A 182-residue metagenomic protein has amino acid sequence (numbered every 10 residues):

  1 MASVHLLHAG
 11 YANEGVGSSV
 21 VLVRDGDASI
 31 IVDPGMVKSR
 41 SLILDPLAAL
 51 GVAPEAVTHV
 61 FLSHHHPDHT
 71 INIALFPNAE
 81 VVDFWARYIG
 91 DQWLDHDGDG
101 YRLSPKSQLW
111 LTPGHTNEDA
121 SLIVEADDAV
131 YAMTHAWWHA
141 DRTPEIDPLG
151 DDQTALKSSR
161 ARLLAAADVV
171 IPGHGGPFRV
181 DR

Functional and structural regions predicted by a protein language model:
M1-A28, Y101, K106, R162-V169 (+1 more regions): Zn-dependent metallo-beta-lactamase
H5-L7, F61, V82, W110 (+1 more regions): Hydrophobic/aromatic beta-strand patches that form the interior of the parallel beta-sheet core in alpha/beta enzyme
Y11-V16, P34-P105: Active-site HxH/HxHxD metal-binding segment of metal-dependent hydrolases
N13-V16, P113-N117: A short catalytic or substrate-binding loop motif that flags glycine-/basic-rich loops and adjacent residues that bind
S19-V21, P54, Q108, E118-L122: Short beta-strand micro-motifs in enzyme catalytic cores
I30-V32: Conserved catalytic cores of phosphodiester-cleaving nucleases, focusing on short active-site segments
V37-K38, L111, N117-R182: Metallo-beta-lactamase
F61-H64, T112, T116: Ser/Thr-glycine-rich phosphate-binding loops at phosphate-binding pockets of nucleotides, nucleotide cofactors
